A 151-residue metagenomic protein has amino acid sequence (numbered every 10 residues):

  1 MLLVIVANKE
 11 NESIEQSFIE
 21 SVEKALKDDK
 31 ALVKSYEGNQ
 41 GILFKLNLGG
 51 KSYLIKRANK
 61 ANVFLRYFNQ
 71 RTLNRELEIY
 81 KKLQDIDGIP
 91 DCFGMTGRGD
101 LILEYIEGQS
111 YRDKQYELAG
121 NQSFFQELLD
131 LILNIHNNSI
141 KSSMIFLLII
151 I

Functional and structural regions predicted by a protein language model:
M1-K34: Juxta-kinase regulatory segment immediately upstream of eukaryotic protein kinase catalytic domains
D29-L77, K81: ATP-binding glycine-rich loop module of kinase domains
Y36, D91-M95, M144-I145: Short beta-strand
K51, G97-G99, I149: Beta-strand-connecting loop/turn residues
N69, I79-Q84, G88-E127: Conserved structural core of kinase catalytic domains
L131-N134: Conserved hydrophobic core/spine positions of the Hanks-type protein kinase catalytic domain
H136-I150: Catalytic-loop of the protein kinase fold
